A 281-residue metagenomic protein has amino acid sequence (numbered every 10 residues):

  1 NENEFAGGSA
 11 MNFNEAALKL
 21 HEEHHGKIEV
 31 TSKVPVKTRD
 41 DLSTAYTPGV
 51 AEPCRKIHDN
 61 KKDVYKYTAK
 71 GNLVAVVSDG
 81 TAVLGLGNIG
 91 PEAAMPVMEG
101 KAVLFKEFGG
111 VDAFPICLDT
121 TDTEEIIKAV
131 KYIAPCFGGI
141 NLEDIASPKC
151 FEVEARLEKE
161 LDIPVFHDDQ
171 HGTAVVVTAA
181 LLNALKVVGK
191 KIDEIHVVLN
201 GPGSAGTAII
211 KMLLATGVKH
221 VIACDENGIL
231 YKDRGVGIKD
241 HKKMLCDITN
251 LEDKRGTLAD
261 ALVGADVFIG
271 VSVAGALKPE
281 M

Functional and structural regions predicted by a protein language model:
N1-A10: Short, Lys/Arg-enriched N-terminal segments with co-localized hydrophobic residues within the first ~10-30 amino acids
M11-I163: N-terminal ligand-binding/catalytic initiation module
H58-D63, A208-I209, D253-R255, A276-E280: Glycine-rich, charged/polar anion/phosphate-binding loops that engage phosphate groups from diverse ligands
P91-G109, V175-A265: Glycine-rich phosphate/diphosphate-binding loop of Rossmann-like nucleotide-binding domains
P115, N141-D144, V165-D168, L199 (+2 more regions): General beta-strand structural signal in soluble alpha/beta enzymes
E143, P148, I163-Q170, D193-I195 (+2 more regions): Conserved structured catalytic cores and adjacent interaction surfaces of nucleotide-binding/hydrolyzing enzymes
V153-R156, V263, V273-M281: Rossmann-fold NAD(P) dinucleotide-binding segment
